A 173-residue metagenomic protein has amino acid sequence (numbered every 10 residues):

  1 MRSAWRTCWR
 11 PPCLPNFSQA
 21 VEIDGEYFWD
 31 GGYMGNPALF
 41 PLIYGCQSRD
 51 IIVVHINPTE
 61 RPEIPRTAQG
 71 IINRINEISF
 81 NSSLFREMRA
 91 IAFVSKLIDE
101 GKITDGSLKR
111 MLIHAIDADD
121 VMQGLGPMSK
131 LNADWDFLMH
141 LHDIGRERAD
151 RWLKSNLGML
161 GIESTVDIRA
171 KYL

Functional and structural regions predicted by a protein language model:
M1, I23-F28, G32-L173: Non-catalytic peripheral regions of patatin-like phospholipases
R2-N16: Low-complexity basic/metal-binding stretches
P15-I23: Conserved catalytic cysteine-centered active-site region of acyl-thioester-dependent Claisen-condensing enzymes
